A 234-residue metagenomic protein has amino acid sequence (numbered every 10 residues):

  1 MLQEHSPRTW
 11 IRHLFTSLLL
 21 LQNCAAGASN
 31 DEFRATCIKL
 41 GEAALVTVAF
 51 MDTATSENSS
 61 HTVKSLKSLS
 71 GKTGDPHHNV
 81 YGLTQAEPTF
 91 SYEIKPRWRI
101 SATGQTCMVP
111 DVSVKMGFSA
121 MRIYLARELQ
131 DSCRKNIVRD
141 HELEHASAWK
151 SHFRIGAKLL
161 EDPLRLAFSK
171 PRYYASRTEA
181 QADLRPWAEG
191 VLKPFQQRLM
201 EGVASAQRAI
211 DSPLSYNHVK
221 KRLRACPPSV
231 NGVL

Functional and structural regions predicted by a protein language model:
L2-L14: Bacterial N-terminal signal peptides that target proteins for export
R12-Q22: Bacterial N-terminal signal peptides
A26-A28: Boundary at the C-terminal end of the N-terminal hydrophobic targeting segment
N30-V48: Short N-terminal segments immediately surrounding and downstream of signal-peptide cleavage
D52, N58, V63-V114, F168-L234: Metalloprotease/metallohydrolase-associated module, dominated by Zn2+-dependent proteases
V114-R134: Short, charge-rich amphipathic alpha-helices with coiled-coil/heptad character
D131-E144: Short alpha-helix carrying the canonical HExxH Zn2+-binding catalytic motif
L143-L160: Catalytic Zn2+-binding segment of zinc metalloproteases
